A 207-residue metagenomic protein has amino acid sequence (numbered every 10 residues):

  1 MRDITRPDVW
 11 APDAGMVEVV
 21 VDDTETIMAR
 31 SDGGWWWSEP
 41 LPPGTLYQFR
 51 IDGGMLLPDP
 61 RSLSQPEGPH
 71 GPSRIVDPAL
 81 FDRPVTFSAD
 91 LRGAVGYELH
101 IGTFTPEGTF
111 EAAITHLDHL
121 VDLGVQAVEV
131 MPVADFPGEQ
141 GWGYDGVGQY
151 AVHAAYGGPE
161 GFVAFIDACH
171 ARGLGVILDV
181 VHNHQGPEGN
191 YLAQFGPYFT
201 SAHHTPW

Functional and structural regions predicted by a protein language model:
M1-R6, T26-E98, T103-G108, H119: The feature marks proteins involved in alpha-glucan
W10, W35-W36, W207: Signature tryptophan residues that serve as conserved aromatic anchors
W10-V17, P42-G44: Short proline/glycine-enriched turn/loop motifs at strand-loop junctions of beta-rich domains
P12, W37-E39, Y144: Intrinsic disorder/low-complexity segments enriched in polar/charged and small flexible residues
V19-V21: Conserved aromatic beta-strand anchor motif in extracellular beta-sandwich/beta-rich domains
F87-L91, G96, H100-W207: Substrate-binding/active-site clefts of carbohydrate-active enzymes
